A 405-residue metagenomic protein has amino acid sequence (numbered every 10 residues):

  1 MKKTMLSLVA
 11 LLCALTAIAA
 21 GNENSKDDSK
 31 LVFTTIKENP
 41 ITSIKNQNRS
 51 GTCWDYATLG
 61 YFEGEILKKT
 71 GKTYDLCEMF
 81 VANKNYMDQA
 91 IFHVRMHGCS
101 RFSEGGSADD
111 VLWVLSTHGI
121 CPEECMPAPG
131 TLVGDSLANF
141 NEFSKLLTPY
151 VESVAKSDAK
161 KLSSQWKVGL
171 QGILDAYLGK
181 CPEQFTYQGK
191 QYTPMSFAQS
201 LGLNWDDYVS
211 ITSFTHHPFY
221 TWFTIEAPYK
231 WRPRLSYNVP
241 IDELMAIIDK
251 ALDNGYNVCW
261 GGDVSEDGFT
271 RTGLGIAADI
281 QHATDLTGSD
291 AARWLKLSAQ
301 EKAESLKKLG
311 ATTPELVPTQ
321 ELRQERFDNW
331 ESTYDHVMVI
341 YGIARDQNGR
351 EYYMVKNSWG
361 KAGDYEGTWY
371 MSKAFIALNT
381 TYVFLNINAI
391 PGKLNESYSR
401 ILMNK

Functional and structural regions predicted by a protein language model:
M1-E23: Bacterial Sec-dependent N-terminal signal peptides
L6-S7, N46, A108, T333: A broadly tuned, weak detector of single residues within folded domains
A19-K26, M403-K405: Basic/polar N-terminal segments that are highly enriched at the extreme N-terminus, encompassing both cleavable
E23-D28, N83, K308-T313: Compositionally biased, low-hydrophobicity segments enriched in charged and small polar residues
D27-C259, Y353, G363-Y365: Active-site nucleophile-adjacent alpha helix/oxyanion-hole segment immediately C-terminal to the catalytic cysteine
V168-K405: Active-site signature of cysteine proteases
